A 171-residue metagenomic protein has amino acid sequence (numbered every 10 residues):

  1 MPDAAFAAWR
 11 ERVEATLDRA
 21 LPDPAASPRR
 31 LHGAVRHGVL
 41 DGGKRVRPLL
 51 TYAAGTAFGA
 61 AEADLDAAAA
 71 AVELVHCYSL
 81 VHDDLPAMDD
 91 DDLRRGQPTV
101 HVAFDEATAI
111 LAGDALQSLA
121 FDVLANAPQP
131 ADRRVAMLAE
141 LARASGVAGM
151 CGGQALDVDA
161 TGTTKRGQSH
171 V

Functional and structural regions predicted by a protein language model:
M1-P22: N-terminal amphipathic/basic leader segments beginning at the initiator methionine
L21, A25-V171: Mg2+-dependent prenyl diphosphate-binding active-site environment of isoprenoid biosynthetic enzymes
